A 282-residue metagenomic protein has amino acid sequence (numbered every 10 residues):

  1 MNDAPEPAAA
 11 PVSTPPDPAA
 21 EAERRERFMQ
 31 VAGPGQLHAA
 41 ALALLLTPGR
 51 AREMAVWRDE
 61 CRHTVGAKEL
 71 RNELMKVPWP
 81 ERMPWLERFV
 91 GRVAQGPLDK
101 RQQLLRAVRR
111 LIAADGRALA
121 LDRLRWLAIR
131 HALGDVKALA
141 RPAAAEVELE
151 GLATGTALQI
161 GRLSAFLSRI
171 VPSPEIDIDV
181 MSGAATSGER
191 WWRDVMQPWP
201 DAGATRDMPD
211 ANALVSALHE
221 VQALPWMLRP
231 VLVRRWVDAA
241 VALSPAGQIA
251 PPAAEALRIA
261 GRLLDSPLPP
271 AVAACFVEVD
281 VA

Functional and structural regions predicted by a protein language model:
N2-A113, A120-A282: Small-residue-enriched hydrophobic alpha-helices in membranes
